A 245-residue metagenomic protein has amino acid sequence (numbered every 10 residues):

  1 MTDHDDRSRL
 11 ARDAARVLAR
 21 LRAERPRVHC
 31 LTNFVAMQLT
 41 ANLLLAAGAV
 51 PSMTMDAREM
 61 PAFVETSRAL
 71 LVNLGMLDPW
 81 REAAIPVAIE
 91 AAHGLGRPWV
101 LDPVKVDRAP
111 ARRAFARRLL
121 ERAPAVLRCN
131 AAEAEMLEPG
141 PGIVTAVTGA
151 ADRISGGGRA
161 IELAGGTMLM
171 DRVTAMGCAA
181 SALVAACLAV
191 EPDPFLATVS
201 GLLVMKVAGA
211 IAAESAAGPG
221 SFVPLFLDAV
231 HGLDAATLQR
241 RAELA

Functional and structural regions predicted by a protein language model:
H4-L101: Conserved N-terminal subdomain of the carbohydrate kinase-like
R9-D13, V207-A245: Charged C-terminal helix
P26-H29, N42, A49-S52, R68-L71 (+7 more regions): Structural motif
P26-R27, G75, A186, L203-S215: Glycine-rich phosphate/diphosphate-binding loops and the adjacent beta-loop-alpha structural elements that coordinate
T32-M37, M168-S181: Glycine/serine-rich anion-binding loops at beta->alpha junctions that coordinate negatively charged ligand groups
M60, A69-G140, V147, A151: Conserved beta-alpha-beta core of the PfkB/ribokinase-like small-molecule kinase fold
V126, E133-T174, G209: Conserved phosphate-donor
T174-V207: Short, small-residue alpha-helix embedded
